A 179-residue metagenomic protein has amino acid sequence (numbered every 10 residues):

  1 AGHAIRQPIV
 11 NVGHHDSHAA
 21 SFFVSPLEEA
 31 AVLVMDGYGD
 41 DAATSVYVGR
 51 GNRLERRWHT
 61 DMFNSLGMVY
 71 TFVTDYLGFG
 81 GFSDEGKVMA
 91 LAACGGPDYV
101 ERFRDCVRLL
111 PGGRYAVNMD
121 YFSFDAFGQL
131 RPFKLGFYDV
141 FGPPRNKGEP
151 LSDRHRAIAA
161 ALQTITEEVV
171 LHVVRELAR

Functional and structural regions predicted by a protein language model:
A1-R179: Short acidic/glycine-rich loops and adjacent helix/strand connectors that line catalytic pockets where negatively
